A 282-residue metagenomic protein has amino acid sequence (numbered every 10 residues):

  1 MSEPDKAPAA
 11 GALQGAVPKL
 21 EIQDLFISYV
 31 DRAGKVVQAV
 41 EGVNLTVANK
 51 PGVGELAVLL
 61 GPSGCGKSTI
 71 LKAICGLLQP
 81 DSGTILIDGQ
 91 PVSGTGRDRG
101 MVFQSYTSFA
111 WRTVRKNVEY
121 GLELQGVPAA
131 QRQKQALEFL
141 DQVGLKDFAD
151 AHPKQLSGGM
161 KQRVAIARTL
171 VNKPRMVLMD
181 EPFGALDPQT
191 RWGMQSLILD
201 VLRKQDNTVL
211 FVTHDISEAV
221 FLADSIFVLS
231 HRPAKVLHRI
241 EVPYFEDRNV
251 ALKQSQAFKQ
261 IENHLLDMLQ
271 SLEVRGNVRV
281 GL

Functional and structural regions predicted by a protein language model:
V36, T95, R115, A149-H152: Signature (C-motif/LSGGQ) region and adjacent switch/coupling loops of ABC-type ATPase nucleotide-binding domains
C75: Helix-to-loop junction immediately C-terminal to a conserved catalytic motif
G83-G94: Conserved ABC transporter NBD signature motif
R112-Y120: Short coil-to-helix segment of the ABC ATPase nucleotide-binding domain corresponding to the Q-loop/switch region
E119, E123, A130-F148, D200: Conserved ABC ATPase "signature" region
A151-K154, N172: Conserved signature/switch motifs of ABC ATPase nucleotide-binding domains
I166: Hydrophobic anchor residue at the start of the ABC signature
V177-D180: Catalytic Walker B motif of ABC-type/P-loop ATPase nucleotide-binding domains
